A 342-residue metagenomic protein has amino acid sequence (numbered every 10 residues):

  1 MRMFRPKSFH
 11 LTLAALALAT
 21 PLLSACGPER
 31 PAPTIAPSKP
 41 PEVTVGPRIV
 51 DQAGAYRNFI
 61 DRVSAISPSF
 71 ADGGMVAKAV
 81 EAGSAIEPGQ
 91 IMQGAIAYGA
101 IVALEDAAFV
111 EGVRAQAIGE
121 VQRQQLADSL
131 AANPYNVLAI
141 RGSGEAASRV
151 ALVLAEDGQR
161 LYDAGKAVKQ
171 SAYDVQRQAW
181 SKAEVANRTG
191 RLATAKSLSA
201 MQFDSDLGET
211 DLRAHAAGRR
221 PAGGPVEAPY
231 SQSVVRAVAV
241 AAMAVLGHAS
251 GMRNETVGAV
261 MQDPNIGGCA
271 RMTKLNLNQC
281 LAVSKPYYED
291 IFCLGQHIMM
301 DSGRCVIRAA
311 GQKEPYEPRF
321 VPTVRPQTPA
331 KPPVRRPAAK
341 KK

Functional and structural regions predicted by a protein language model:
R2-R5, H10, C26-H248, T328-R335: Acidic/polar low-complexity scaffolding segments in large eukaryotic proteins
S8-L18: Sec-dependent N-terminal signal peptides
G190-K342: Soluble, non-transmembrane alpha-helical interaction regions
